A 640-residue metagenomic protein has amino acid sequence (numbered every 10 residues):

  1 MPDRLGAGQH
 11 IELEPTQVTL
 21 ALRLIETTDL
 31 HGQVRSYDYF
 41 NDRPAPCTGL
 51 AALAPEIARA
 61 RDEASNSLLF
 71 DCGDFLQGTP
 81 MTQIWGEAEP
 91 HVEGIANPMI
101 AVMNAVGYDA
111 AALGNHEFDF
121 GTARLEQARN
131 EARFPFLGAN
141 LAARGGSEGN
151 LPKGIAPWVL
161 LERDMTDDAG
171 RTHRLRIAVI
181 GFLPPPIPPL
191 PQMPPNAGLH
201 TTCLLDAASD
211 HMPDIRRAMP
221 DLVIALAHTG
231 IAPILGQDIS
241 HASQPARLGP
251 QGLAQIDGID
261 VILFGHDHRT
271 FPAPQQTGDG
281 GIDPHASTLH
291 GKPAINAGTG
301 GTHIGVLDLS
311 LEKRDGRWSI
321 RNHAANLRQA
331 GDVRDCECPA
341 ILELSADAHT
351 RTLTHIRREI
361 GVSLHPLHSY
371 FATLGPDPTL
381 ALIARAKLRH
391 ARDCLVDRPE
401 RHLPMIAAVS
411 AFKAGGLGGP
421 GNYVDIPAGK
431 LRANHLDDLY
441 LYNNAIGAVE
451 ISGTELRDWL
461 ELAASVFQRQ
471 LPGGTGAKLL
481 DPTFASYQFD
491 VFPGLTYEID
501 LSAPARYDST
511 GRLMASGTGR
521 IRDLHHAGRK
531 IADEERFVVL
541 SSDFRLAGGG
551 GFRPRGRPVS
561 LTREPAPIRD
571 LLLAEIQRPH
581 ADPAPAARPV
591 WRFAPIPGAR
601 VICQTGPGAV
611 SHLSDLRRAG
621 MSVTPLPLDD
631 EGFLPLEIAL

Functional and structural regions predicted by a protein language model:
M1-Q329, L382, A386, R563-P567: Acidic, metal/ion-coordinating pockets
P2-R59, L190-P191, P195-T201, Q255 (+1 more regions): Catalytic centers of hydrolytic enzymes
